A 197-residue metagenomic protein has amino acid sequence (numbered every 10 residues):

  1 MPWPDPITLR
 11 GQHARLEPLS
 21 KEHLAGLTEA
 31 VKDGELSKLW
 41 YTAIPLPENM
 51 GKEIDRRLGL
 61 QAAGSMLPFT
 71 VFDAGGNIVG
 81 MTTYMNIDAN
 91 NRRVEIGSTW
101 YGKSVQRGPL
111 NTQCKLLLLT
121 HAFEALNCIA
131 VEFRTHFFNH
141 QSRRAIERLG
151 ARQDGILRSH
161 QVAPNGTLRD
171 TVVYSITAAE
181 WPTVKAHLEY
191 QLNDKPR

Functional and structural regions predicted by a protein language model:
M1-L110, H121, T167-R197: GNAT-family acyltransferases
E124-R134: Conserved GNAT acetyl-CoA-binding A-motif
F133-R143: Conserved beta-strand-loop-alpha-helix junction that forms the acyl-donor binding cleft
R134, R152-G166: Conserved catalytic-core motifs of GNAT/GCN5-like acyltransferases
A145-E147: Hydrophobic residues within well-ordered alpha-helices
